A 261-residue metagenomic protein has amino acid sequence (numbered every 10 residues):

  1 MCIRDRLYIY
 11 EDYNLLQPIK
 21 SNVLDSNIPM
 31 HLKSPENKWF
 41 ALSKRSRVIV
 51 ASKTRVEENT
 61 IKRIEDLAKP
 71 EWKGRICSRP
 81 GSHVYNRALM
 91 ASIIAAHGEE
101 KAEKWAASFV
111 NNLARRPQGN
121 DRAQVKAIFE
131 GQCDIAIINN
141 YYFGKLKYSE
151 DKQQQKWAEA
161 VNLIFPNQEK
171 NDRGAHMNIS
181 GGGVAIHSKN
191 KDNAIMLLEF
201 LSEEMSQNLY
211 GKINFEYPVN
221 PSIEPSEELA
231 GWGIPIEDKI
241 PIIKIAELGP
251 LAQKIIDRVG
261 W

Functional and structural regions predicted by a protein language model:
M1-I3: Short, small-residue-biased leader/transition segments that mark boundaries at the very start of proteins
D5, G81, Y85-A88, S92-P166: Ligand-binding pocket segment of bilobal, Venus flytrap-like solute-binding proteins
Y10-E11, I128-F129, V184: Hydrophobic residues within well-ordered alpha-helices
Q17-I49, E65, I76-C77: A structural signal for short loop-to-beta-strand junctions that line the ligand-binding cleft of periplasmic/secreted
K38-F40, R47, V56, A68 (+1 more regions): Extracytoplasmic/periplasmic solute-binding protein
V48-R55, A95, M177-N190, L209-I213: A bilobed periplasmic-binding-protein/Venus flytrap-type ligand-binding module shared by bacterial periplasmic
T54-K62, I94-E103, S188-A194: Short helix-loop capping/hinge motifs at secondary-structure junctions, enriched in acidic/polar residues
F200-W261: Extracellular/periplasmic juxtamembrane helices and adjacent flexible linkers that interface with membrane partners
